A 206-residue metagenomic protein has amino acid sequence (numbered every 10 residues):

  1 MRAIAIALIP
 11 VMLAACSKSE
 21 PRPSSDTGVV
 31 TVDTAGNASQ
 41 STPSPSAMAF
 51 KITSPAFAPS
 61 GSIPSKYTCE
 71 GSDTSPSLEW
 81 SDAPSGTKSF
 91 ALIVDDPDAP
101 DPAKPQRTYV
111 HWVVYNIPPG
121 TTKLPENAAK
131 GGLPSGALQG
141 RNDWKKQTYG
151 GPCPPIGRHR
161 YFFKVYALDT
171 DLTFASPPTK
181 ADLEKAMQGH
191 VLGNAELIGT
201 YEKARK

Functional and structural regions predicted by a protein language model:
I4-A5, M48: Generic detector of short alpha-helix boundary/capping microenvironments and adjacent low-complexity segments
A5-A14: Bacterial N-terminal signal peptides
C16-K206: N-terminus-centered regions that define maturation/targeting leaders and the start of the first functional domain
